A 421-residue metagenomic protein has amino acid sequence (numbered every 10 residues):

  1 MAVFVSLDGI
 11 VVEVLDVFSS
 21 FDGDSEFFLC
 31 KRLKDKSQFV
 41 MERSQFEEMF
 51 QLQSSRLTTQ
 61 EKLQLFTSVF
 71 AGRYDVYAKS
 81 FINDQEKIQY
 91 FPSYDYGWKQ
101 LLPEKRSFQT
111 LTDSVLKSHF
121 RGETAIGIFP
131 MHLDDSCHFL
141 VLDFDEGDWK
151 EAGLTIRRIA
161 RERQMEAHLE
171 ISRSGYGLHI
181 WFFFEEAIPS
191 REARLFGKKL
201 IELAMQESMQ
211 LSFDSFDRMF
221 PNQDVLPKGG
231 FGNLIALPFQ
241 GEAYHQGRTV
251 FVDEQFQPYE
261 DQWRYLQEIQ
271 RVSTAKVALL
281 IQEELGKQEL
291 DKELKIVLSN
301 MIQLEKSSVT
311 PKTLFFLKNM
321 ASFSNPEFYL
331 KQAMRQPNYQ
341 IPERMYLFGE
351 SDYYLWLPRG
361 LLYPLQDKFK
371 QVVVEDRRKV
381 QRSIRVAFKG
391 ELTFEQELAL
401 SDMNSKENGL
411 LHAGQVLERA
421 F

Functional and structural regions predicted by a protein language model:
D8-M41: Basic/aromatic-rich interaction segments and small domains that mediate binding to polyanionic partners
S37-S55: Intrinsically disordered, low-complexity, charged/polar segments
S54-Y176, F183-Q206: Signature for HUH/AEP ssDNA processing cores
R121, A125-G153, R157, E185-L290: DNA replication initiation modules
Q288-D376: N-terminal accessory nucleic-acid engagement/regulatory domains that precede and modulate ATP-driven motor cores
R359-L400: Pre-P-loop entry segment of helicase/translocase ATPase cores
L400-K406: Phosphate-binding P-loop
K406-F421: Walker A/P-loop
